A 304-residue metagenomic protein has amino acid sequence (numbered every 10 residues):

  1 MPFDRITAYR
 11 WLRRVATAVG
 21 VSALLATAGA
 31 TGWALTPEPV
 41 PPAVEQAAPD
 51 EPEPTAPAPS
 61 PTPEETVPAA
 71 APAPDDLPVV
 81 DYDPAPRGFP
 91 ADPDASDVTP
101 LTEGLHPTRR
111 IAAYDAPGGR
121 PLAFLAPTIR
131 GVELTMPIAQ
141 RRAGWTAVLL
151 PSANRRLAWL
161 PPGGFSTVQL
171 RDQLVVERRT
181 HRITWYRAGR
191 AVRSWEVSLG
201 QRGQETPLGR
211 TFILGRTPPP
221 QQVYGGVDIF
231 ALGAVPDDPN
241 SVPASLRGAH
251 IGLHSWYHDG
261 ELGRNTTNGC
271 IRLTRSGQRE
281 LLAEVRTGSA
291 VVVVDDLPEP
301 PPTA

Functional and structural regions predicted by a protein language model:
M1-A23: N-terminal export and membrane-targeting signals
A18-V19, A58-P61, S152, G164-D172 (+2 more regions): Exported/periplasmic cell-wall-interacting domains
T27-T55: C-terminal region of N-terminal signal peptides and the immediate post-cleavage residues of exported proteins
V67-L134: Beta-loop motif signature
H106-R110, E133, R141-W145, R155 (+7 more regions): Extracytoplasmic
F124-G163: SH3/SH3-like beta-barrel superfamily modules
F165-Q201: A structural motif detector for short, solvent-exposed N-terminal "entry" segments of globular domains
R193-V197, Q201-R202, T206-P218: Flexible, glycine-rich surface segments
